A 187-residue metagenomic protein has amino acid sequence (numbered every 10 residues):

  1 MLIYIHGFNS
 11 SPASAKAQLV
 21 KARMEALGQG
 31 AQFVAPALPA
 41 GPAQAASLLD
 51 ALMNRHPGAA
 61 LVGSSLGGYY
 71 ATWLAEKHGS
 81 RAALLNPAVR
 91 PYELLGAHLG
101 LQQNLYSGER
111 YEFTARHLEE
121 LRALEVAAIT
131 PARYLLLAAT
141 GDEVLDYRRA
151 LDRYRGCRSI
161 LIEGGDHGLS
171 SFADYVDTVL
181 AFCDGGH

Functional and structural regions predicted by a protein language model:
M1-H56: Active-site catalytic motif of lipid deacylating hydrolases and related acyltransferases
H6-S10, S65, T140: Active-site glycine-rich loops that stabilize anionic/oxyanionic intermediates across multiple enzyme folds
Q18, A22, T72, R148-L151: Active-site phosphate/pyrophosphate- and oxyanion-stabilizing loops and adjacent acidic/basic residues in soluble
P57-A60, R133-L135: Short active-site oxyanion
V62-A71: Gly/Ala-rich beta-loop-alpha elbow adjacent to hydrolase catalytic centers
L74-H78: Aromatic pocket-lining residues of Rossmann-like dinucleotide-binding sites
S80-H187: The alpha/beta-hydrolase serine catalytic core
